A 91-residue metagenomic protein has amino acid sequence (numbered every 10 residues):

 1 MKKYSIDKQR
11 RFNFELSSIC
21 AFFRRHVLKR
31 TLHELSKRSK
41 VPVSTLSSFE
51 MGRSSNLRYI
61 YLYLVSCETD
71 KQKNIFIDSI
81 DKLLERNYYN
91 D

Functional and structural regions predicted by a protein language model:
M1-K3, N74-D91: Short, charged recognition helix plus adjacent turn of helix-turn-helix-like nucleic-acid-binding domains
M1-V27: A short, Lys/Arg-rich alpha-helix, primarily the initiator
S5-D7, E68-D70, K82: Asparagine-rich low-complexity intrinsically disordered tracts
F12, L16, T31, Y59-Y61: N-terminal positioning helix adjacent to the helix-turn-helix/winged-helix DNA-binding module
A21, L32, V43, Y59-I60: Helix-turn-helix DNA-binding elements, focusing on the entry/boundary residues of the two helices that contact DNA
V27-S48: Short alpha-helical DNA-recognition segment
P42, R53, C67, L83: The DNA-recognition helices of helix-turn-helix-type DNA-binding domains
S55-I77: DNA major-groove recognition helix of helix-turn-helix/homeodomain DNA-binding modules
